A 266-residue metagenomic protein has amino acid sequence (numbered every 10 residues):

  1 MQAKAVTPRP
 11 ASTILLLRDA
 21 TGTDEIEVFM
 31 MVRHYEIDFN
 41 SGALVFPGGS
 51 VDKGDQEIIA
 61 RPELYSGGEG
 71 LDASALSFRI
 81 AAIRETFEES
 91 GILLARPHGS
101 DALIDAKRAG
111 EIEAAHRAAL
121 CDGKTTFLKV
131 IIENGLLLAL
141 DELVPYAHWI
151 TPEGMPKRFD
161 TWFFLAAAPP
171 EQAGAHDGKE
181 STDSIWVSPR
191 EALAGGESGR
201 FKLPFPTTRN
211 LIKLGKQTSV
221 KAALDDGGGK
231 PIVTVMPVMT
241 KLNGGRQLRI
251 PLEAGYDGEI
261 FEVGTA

Functional and structural regions predicted by a protein language model:
M1-A266: N-terminal leader/linker segments that precede catalytic domains of diphosphate-processing enzymes
